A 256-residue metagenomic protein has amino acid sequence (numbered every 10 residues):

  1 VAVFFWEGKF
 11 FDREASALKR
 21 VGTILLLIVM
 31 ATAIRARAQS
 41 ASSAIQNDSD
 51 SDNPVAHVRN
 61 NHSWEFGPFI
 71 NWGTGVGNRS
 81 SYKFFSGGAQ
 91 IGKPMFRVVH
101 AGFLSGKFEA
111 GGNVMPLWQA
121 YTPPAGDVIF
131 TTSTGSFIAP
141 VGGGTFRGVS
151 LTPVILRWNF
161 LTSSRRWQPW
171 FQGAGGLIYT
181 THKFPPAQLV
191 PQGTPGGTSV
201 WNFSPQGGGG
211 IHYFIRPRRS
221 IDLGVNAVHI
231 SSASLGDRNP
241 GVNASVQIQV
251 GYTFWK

Functional and structural regions predicted by a protein language model:
V1-A56: Cleavable N-terminal export/targeting peptides
P54-S63, F96-F108, L161-Q168, I215-S220 (+1 more regions): Short loop/turn motifs that connect adjacent beta-strands in outer-membrane beta-barrel proteins
V58-N60, R79-F84, V141-G148, P191-W201 (+1 more regions): Replace "Gram-negative outer membrane beta-barrel proteins" with "bacterial and organellar outer membrane beta-barrel
W64-P68, G87, G106-V114, T152 (+4 more regions): Transmembrane beta-strands of outer-membrane beta-barrel proteins
I70-V76, V114-A120, F160, G175-K183 (+2 more regions): Transmembrane beta-strands of outer-membrane beta-barrel pores
W72, K93, W158-F160, I211-Y213 (+1 more regions): Residue-level signature of outer-membrane beta-barrel architecture
N78-Y82, T122-I129, H182-Q192, A233-P240: Outer-membrane beta-barrel translocator domains and adjoining extracellular loop/strand segments of Gram-negative
A89, G241-K256: Outer-membrane beta-barrel "beta-signal"
